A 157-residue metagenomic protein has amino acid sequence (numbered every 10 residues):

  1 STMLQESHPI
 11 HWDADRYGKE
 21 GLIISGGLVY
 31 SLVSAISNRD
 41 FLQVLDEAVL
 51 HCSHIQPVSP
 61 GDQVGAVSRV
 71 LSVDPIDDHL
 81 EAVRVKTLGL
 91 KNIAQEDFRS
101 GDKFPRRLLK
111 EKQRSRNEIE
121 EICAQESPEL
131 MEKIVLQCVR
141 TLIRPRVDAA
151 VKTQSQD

Functional and structural regions predicted by a protein language model:
S1-I23, Q43, T141-A150, Q154-D157: Catalytic strand-loop segment that frames the active site of acyl-thioester-processing enzymes
H8-H11, H51-H54, H79: Histidine (H) residue identity feature
G18-I24, L28-V73: Hydrophobic beta-strand-centered segment that forms part of the acyl-chain substrate-binding groove
V58-P60, R69-D157: HotDog/MaoC-like acyl-thioester-processing domains
